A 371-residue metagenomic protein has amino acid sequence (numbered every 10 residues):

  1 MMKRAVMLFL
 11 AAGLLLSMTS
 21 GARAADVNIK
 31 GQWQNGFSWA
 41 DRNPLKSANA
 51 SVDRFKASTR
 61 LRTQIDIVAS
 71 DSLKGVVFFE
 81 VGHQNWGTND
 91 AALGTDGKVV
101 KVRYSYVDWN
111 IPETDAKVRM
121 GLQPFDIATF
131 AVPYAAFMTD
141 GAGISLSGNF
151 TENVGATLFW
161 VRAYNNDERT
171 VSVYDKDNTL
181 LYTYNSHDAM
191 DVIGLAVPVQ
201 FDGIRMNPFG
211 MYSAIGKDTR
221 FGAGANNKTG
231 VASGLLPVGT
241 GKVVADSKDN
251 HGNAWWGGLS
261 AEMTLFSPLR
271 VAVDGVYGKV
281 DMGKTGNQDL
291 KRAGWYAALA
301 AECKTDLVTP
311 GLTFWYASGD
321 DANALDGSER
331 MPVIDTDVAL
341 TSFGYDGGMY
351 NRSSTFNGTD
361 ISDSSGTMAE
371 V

Functional and structural regions predicted by a protein language model:
K3-F125, G141-F159, D188, V197-P208 (+6 more regions): Beta-barrel outer-membrane channel/assembly domains of diderm bacteria
I127-F130: A conserved hydrophobic secondary-structure block that centers on an alpha-helix together with its immediately flanking
P133, T179-S186: Flexible, glycine/proline-enriched loop segments at strand-loop-helix junctions that form or flank small-ligand binding
A135-M138: Long, hydrophobic, well-ordered secondary-structure blocks that form the structural core and pocket-lining surfaces
S145, N153-A156, W160-D177, A189-D191: Hydrophobic, small-residue-rich alpha-helical packing segments that form membrane-like cores
T170-V171, F221, N323-D326: Short aromatic-enriched loop/helix-cap "lid" or pocket-rim segments at secondary-structure transitions that line
T313-D321: Hard-cation-handling environments
D321-V371: C-terminal structural cap/anchor segments
